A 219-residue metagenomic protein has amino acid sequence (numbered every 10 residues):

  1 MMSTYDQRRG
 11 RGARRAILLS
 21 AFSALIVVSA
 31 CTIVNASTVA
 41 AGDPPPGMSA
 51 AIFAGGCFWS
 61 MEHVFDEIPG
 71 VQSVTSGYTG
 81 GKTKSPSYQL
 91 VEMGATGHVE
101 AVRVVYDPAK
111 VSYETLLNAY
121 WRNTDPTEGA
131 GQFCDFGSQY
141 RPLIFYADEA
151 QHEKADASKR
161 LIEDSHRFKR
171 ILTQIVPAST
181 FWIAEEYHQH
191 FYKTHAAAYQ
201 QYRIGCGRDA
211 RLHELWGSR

Functional and structural regions predicted by a protein language model:
S3-G10, C31-R219: Flexible coil/turn and secondary-structure edge motifs
A16-T32: Bacterial N-terminal signal peptides
